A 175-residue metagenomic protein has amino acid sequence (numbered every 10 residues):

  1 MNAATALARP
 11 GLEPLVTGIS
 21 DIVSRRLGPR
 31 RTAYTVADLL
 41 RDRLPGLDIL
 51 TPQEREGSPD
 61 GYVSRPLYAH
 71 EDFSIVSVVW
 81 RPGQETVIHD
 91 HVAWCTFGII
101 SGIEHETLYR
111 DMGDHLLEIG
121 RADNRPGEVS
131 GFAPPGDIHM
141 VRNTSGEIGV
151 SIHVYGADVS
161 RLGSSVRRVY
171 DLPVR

Functional and structural regions predicted by a protein language model:
M1-G46: N-terminal leader/capping segments at the start of a protein or of a new domain
P52-P82, V129: A short glycine-rich, His/Asp/Glu-containing loop-to-beta-strand
V76-D90, P134-G136: Conserved short histidine dyad/triad with adjacent acidic residue
A93-R110: Glycine- and acidic-residue-biased ligand/ion/polar-headgroup-sensing regions
T96-G98, G146-L162: A short hydrophobic beta-strand segment most commonly corresponding to one strand of the jelly-roll/cupin
D111-H139: Short acidic-glycine-tyrosine-enriched beta hairpin
V141-S145: Asparagine-centered strand-capping/turn motif at beta-strand->loop junctions
V154, R161-R175: Domain-scale activation on soluble regions of proteins
